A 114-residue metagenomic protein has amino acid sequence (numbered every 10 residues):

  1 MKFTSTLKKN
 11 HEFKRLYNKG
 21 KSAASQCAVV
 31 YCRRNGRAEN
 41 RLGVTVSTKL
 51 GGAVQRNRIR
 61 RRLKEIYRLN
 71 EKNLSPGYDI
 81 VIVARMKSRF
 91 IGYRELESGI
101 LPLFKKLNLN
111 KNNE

Functional and structural regions predicted by a protein language model:
M1-E114: Positively charged, solvent-exposed patches that mediate nucleic-acid binding
